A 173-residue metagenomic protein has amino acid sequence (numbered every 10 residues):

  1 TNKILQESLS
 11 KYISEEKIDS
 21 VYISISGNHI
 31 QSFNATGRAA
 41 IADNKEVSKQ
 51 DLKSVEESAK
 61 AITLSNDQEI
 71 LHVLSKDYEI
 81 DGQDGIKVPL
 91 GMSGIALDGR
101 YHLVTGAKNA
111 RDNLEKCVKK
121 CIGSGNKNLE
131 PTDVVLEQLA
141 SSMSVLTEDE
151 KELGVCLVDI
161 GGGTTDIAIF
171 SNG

Functional and structural regions predicted by a protein language model:
T1-L157: Nucleotide/phosphate-binding catalytic cleft detector across ATP-hydrolyzing and phosphate-transferring enzymes
L153-G173: Glycine-rich phosphate-binding loop of actin/hexokinase-like ATP-binding domains
